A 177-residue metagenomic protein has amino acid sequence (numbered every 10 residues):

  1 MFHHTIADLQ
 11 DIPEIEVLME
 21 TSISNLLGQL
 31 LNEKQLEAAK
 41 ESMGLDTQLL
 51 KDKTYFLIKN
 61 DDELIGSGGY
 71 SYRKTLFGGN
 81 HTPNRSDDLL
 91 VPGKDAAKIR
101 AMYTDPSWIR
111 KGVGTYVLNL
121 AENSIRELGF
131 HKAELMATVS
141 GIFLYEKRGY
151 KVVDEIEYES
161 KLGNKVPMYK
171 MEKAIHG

Functional and structural regions predicted by a protein language model:
M1-P13, H176-G177: Conserved N-terminal entry element of GNAT/NAT acetyltransferase domains
I23-L45: Conserved GNAT-fold acetyl-CoA-binding loop/helix
T54-L57: Hydrophobic beta-strand residues of extracellular immunoglobulin-like
K59, S67-I109, Y158-P167: Conserved acyl-donor/pantetheine-binding loop and adjacent beta-alpha core of acyl/acetyltransferases and related
A101-T104, R110-N123: Conserved acetyl-CoA-binding loop-helix of GNAT-fold acetyltransferases
H131, L135-I142, R148, D154-G177: C-terminal "cap" of GNAT-fold acetyltransferases
